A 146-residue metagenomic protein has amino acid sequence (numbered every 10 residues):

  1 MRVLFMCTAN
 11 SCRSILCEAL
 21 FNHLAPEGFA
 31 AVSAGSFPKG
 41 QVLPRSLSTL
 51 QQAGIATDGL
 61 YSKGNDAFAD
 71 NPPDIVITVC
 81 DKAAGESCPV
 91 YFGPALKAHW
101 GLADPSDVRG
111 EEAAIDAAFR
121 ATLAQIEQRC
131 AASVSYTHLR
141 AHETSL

Functional and structural regions predicted by a protein language model:
M1-A67: Conserved active-site segments centered on acidic
S36, L102, A141: Hydrophobic pocket-lining residues within nucleotide cofactor-binding pockets
D66-A114, A118-A121: Glycine/proline-rich loop-helix segments at beta-alpha junctions forming the active-site rim of enzyme cores
R129: Short, glycine-/small-residue-rich phosphate/pyrophosphate-handling segment
S133-S135: Acidic, proline/serine/threonine- and glycine-rich low-complexity intrinsically disordered segments
T137-T144: Conserved small/polar residues in nucleotide/adenosyl-binding loops
